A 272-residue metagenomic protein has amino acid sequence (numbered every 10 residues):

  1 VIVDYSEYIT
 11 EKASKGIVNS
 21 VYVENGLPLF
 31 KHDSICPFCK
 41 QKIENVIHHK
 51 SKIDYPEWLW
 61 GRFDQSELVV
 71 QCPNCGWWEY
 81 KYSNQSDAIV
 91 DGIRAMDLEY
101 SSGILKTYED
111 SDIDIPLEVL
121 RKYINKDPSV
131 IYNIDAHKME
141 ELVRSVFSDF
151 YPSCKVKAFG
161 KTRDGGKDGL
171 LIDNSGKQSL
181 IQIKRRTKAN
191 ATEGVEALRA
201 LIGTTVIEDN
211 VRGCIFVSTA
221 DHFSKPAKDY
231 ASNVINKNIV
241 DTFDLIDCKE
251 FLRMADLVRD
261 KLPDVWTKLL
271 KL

Functional and structural regions predicted by a protein language model:
V1-L272: Mixed-charge (Asp/Glu-Lys/Arg
